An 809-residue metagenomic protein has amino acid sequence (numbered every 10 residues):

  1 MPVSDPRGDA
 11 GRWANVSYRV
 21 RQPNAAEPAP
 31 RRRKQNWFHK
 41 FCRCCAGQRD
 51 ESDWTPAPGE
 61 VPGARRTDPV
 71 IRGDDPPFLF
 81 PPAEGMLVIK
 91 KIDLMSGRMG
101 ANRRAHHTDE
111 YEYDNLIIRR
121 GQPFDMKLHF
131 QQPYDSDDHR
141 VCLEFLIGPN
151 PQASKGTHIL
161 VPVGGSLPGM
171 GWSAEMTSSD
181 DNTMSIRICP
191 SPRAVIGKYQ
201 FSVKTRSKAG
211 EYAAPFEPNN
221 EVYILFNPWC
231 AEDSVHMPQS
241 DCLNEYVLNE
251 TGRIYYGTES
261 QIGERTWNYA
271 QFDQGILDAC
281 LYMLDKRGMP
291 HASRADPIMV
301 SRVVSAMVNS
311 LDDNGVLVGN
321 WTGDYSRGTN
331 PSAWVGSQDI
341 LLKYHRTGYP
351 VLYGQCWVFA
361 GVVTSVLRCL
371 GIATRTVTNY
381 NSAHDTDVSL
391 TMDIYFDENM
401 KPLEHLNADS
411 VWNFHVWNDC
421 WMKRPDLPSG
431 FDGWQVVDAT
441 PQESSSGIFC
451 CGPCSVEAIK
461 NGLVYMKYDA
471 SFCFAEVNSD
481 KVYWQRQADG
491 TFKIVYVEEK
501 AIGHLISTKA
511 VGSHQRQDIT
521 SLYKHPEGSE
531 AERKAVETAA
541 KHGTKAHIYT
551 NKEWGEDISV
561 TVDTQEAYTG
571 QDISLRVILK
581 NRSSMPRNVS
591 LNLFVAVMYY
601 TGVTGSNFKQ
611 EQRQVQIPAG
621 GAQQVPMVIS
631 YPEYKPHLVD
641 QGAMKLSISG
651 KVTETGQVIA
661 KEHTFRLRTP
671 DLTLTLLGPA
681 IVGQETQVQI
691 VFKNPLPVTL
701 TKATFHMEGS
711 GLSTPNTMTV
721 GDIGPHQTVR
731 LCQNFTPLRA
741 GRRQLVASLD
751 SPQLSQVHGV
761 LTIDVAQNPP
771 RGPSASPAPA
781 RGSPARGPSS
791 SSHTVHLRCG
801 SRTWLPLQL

Functional and structural regions predicted by a protein language model:
D5, G336-F472: Hydrophobic/aromatic-rich core segments of domains that either
M99-F145, T183-S185, G555, E566-L579 (+3 more regions): Contiguous beta-strand segments within globular domains
D135-R140, E144-R253: Extended acidic/polar, glycine-enriched regions that form or flank non-catalytic beta-rich accessory modules
P192-Q200, E633-K645, L738-V746: Short glycine/proline/serine/threonine-rich loop/turn segments at secondary-structure transition edges
K208-I254, E654-Q684, Q756-G772: Short beta-strand elements
E232-R375, N381, D385: Secondary-structure boundary elements
L579-M585, F692-L696: Asparagine-centered strand-capping/turn motif at beta-strand->loop junctions
S606-P636, S713-L738: Intrinsically disordered, low-complexity Pro/Gly/Ser/Thr-rich segments with frequent PxxP/GP/PP motifs and embedded
